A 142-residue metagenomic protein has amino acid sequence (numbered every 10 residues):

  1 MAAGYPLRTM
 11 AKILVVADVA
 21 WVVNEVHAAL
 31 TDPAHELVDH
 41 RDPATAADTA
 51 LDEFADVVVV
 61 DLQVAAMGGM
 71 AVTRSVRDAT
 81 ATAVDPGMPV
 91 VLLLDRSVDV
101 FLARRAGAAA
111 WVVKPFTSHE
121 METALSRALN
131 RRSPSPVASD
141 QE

Functional and structural regions predicted by a protein language model:
M10-W21, V26-H27, D39, V58: Conserved acidic segment of CheY-like receiver
A34-D42, T49: Short hydrophobic/Thr-rich beta-strand motif most characteristic of the beta2 strand and flanking loop of CheY-like
D56, V60-D78: Conserved phosphotransfer microenvironments
V58, W111-V112: Two-component signal transduction core modules
A71, L92-A110: Alpha4 helix (beta4-alpha4-beta5 surface) of REC/receiver domains from two-component response regulators
A81-P89: His-Asp phosphorelay/catalytic-motif detector in bacterial-type signaling
F116-L125: C-terminal output helix
S126-E142: The C-terminal output helix
